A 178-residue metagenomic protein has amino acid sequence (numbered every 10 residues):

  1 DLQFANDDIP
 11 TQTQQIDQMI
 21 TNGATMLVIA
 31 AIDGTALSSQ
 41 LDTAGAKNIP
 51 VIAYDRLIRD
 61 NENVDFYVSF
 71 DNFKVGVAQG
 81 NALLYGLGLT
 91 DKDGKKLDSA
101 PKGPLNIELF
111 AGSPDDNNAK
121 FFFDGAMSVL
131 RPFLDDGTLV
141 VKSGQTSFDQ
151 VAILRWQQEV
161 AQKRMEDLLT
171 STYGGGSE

Functional and structural regions predicted by a protein language model:
D1-E178: A residue-level marker of the well-folded mature domains of exported/periplasmic proteins
